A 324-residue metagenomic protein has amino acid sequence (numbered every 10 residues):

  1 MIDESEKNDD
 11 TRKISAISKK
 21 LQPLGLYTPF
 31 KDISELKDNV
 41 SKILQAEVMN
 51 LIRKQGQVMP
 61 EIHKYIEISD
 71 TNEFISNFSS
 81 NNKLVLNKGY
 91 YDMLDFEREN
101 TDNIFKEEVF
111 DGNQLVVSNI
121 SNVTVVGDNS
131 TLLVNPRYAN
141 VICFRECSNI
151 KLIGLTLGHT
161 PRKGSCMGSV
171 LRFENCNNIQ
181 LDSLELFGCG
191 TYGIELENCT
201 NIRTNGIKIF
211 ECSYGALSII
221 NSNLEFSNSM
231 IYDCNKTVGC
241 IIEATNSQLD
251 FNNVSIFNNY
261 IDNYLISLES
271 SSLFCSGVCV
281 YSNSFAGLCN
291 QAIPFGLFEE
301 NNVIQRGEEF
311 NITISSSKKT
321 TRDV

Functional and structural regions predicted by a protein language model:
D3-H63: C-terminal interaction surface of TIR/SEFIR-family domains
I33-D38, N72-S76, V125, N140-V141: A short acidic, often aromatic-flanked loop/helix-cap motif at beta-alpha or helix-coil junctions that lines enzyme
Q57-S76, Y90-Y91: Right-handed parallel beta-helix/beta-solenoid
H63, N81, K88, G112 (+19 more regions): Surface-exposed or flexible loop/turn and strand-edge residues in extracellular/cell-surface modules
S79-S80, D92-V126, L133-G154, G158-N177 (+1 more regions): Extracellular beta-strand-rich solenoid/capping regions of secreted or surface-exposed proteins that bind or remodel
N87, S118, V126-D128, N135 (+19 more regions): Feature marks extracellular polysaccharide-active and adherence modules
D95-F96, V134-N140, T160-S169, G190-E197 (+5 more regions): Short glycine/acidic-rich loop motifs that flank beta-strands on beta-rich extracellular proteins
I120, C147, C176, C199-T200 (+10 more regions): Serine/threonine-enriched low-complexity regions in disordered or flexible coil/loop segments
